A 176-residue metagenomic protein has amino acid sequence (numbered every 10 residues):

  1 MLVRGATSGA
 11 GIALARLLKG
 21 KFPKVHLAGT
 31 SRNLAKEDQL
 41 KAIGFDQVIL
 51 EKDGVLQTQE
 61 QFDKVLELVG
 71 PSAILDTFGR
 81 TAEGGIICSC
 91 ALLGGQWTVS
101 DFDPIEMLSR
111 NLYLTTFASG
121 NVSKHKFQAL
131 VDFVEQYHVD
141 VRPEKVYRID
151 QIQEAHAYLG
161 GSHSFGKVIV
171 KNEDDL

Functional and structural regions predicted by a protein language model:
M1-K52: Mid-domain Rossmann-like dinucleotide-binding core that forms the NAD(H)/NADP(H) cofactor-binding site
L2, V65-L66, C88: N-terminal Rossmann-like NAD(P) cofactor-binding module of classical short-chain dehydrogenase/reductase
T7, S31-A35, E51-G54, L68-V69 (+2 more regions): Short beta->alpha linker loops
G11, E37, A73-L75, Q153: Short, well-ordered alpha-helical microsegments
L18, L40, V65, T77 (+2 more regions): Terminal peptide-recognition signature
F22, L40, S72-Q136, N172-L176: Glycine-rich phosphate-binding loop and adjacent beta-alpha segment of Rossmann(oid) nucleotide-cofactor-binding
Q57-V65: A short acidic, Gly/Pro-enriched loop at the edge of an enzyme's catalytic core that lines a small-molecule cofactor
V122-L176: C-terminal hydrophobic helical "lid"/dimerization subdomain of Rossmann-like NAD(P)H-dependent oxidoreductases
